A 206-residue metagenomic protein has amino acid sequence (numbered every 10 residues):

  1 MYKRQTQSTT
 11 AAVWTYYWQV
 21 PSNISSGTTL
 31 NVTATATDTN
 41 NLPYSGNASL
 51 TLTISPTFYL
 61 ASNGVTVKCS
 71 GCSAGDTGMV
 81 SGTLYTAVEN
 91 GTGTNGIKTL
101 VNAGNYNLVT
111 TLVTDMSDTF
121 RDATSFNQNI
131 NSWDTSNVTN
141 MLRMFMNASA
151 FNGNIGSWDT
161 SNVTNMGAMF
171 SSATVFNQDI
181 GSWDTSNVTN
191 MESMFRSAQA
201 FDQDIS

Functional and structural regions predicted by a protein language model:
M1-Q5: Conserved small/polar residues in nucleotide/adenosyl-binding loops
S8-Q19: Aromatic sugar-binding surface patches on proteins that engage polysaccharides or sugar-phosphate polymers
Y17, N31-T37: Extracellular recognition modules
Q19-S26: Short, surface-exposed loop/turn segments at beta-strand-coil junctions that are enriched for proline with nearby
S26-V32, Y106: Exposed beta-strand face motif in extracellular beta-rich ectodomains
T37-P43: Short, solvent-exposed loop/turn segments at the edges of extracellular beta-sandwich modules
P43-S49: Extracellular and select intracellular beta-sandwich modules with Ser/Thr-enriched, small-residue motifs on
I54-S206: Negatively charged
